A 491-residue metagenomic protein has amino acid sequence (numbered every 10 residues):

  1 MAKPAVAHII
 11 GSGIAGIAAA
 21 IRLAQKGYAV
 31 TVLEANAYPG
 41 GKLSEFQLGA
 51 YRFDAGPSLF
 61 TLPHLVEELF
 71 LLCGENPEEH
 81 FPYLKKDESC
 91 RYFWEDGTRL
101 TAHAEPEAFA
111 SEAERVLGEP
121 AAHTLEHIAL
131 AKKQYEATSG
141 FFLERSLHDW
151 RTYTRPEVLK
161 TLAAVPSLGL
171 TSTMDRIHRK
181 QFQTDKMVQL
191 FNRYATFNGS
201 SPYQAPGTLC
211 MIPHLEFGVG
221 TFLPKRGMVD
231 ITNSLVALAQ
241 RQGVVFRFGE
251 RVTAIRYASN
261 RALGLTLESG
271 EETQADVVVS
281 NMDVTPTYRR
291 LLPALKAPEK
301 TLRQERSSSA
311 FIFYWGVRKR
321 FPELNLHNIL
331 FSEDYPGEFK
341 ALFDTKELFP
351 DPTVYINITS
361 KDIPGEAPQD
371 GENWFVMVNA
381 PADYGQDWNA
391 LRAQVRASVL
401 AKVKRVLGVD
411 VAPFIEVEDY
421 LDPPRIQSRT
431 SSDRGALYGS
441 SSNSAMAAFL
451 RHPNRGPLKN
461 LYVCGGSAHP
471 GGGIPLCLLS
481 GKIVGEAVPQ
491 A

Functional and structural regions predicted by a protein language model:
K3-S139: N-terminal glycine-rich phosphate/pyrophosphate-binding loop and immediately adjacent elements
P57, G466-V488: A conserved FAD-binding loop/helix module that cradles the flavin
E95-Q204: Rossmann-like flavin
T184-N198, F349-Y355, V409-P470: A glycine-rich dinucleotide-binding beta-alpha-beta segment and adjacent secondary-structure elements that constitute
V188-F222, G456-K459: Active-site-adjacent "gating/activation" loops or surface patches in catalytic cores
M211-A262: Helical element adjacent to the flavin cofactor pocket in flavoenzyme catalytic cores
L223, R251-P368: Mid-domain catalytic core of redox enzymes that form a hydrophobic substrate pocket/lid adjacent to a catalytic redox
R318-Q427: C-terminal segments that line or cap access tunnels to active or ligand-binding sites in enzymes and enzyme-associated
